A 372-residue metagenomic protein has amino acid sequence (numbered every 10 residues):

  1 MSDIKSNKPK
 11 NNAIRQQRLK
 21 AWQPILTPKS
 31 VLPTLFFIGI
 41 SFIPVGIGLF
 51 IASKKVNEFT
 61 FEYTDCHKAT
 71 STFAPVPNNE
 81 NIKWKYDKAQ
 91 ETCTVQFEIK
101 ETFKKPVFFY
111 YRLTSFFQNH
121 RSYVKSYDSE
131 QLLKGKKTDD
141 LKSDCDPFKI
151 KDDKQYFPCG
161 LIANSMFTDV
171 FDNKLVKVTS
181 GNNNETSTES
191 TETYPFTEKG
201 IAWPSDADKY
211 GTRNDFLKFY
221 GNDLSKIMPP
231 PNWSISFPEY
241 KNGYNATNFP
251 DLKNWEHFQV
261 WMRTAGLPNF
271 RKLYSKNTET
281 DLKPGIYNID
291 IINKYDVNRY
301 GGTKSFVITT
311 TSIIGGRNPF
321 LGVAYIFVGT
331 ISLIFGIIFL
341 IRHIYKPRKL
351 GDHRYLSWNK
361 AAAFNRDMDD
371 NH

Functional and structural regions predicted by a protein language model:
S2-T94, F306-V307, T311, G315-N318 (+1 more regions): N-terminal leader/pro-regions and domain N-caps
S6-S30, T34, Y63-T64, A69 (+11 more regions): Aromatic (Trp/Tyr/Phe) and Gly/Pro-enriched flexible surface segments
G46, F109, Y287-I289: Structural signal for hydrophobic/aromatic residues that build the beta-strand cores of folded beta-sheet domains
L49-T64, F116-S129, N298-R299: Juxtamembrane interfacial secondary-structure elements that flank transmembrane helices in multi-pass membrane proteins
S53, E101-F103, Y111-S115, G266 (+1 more regions): Residues that form ligand- and interface-recognition hot spots within folded domains
I82-K85, V95-I99, K276-E279: Beta-strand-rich interaction surfaces with strong enrichment in secreted/lumenal proteins
Q90-F258: Soluble non-transmembrane domains of integral membrane proteins
W255, Q259-V260, P268-H372: Membrane-proximal extracellular juxtamembrane segment immediately upstream of a following transmembrane helix
